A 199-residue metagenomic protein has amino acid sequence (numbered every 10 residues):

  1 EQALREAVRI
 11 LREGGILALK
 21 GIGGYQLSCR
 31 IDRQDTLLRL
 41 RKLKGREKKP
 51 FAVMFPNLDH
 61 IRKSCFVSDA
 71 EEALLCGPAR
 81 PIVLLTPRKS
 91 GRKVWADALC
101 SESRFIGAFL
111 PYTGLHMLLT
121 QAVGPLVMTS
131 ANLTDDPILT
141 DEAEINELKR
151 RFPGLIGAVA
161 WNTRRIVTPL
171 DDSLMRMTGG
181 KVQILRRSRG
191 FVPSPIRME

Functional and structural regions predicted by a protein language model:
E1-E199: Active-site-adjacent structural elements in enzyme catalytic cores
